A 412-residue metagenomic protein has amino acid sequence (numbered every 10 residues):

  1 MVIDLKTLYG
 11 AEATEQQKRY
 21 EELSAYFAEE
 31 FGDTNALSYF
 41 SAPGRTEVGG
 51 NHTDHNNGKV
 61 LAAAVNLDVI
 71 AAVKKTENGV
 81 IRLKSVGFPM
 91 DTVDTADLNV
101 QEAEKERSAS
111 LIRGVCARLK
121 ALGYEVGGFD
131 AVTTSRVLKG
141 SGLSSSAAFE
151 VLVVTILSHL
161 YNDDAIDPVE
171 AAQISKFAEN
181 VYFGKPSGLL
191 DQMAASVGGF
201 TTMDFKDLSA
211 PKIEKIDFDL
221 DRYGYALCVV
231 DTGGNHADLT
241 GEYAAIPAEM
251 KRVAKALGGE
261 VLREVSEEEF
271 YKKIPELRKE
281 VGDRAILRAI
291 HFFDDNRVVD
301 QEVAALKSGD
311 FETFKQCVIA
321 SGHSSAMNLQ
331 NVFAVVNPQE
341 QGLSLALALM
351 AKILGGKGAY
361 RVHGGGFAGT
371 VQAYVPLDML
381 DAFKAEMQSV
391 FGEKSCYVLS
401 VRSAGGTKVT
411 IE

Functional and structural regions predicted by a protein language model:
M1-R45, I70, K74-K105, T202-R361 (+1 more regions): C-terminal nucleotide
A36, H55-K59, D97-K105, S135-L143 (+2 more regions): A short glycine/serine-rich beta->alpha loop
A42-T46, G50-N57, R136-V153, G356-Y374: Glycine/serine-rich anion-binding loops at beta->alpha junctions that coordinate negatively charged ligand groups
K59-E77, V197: Structural signature of FAD isoalloxazine-binding scaffolds in flavoprotein oxidoreductases
R82-K84, G128-S135, A165-F177, K315-A320 (+1 more regions): Beta-strand segments within the central parallel beta-sheet cores of soluble alpha/beta enzyme folds
C116-K139: Glycine- and acidic-rich phosphate- and metal-coordinating loops
A121-F129, L157-A171, L377-V390: Phosphate-handling active-site elements
G140-V229, I411: Fold-level recognition of mixed alpha/beta catalytic cores in primary-metabolism enzymes, strongest
